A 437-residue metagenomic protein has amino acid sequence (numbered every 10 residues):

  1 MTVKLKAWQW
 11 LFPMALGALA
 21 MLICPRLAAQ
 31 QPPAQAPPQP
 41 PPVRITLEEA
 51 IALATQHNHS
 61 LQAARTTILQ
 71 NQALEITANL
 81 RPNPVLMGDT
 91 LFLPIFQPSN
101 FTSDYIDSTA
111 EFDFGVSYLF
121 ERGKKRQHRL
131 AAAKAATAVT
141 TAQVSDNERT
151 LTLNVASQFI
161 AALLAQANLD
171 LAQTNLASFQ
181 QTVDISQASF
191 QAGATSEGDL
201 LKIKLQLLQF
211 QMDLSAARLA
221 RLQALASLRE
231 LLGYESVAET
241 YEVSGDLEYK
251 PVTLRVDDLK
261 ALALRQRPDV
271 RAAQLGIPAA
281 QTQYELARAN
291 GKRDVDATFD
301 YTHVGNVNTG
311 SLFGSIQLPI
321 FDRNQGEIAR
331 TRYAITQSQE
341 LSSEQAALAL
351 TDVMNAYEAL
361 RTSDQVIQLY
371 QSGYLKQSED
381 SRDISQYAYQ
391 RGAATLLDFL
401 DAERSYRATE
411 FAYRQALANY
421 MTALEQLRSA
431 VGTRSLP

Functional and structural regions predicted by a protein language model:
T2-A7, D146-L262, A359, S363: Periplasmic alpha-helical coiled-coil/stalk elements that build and connect Gram-negative outer-membrane
T2-L16, L27, Q39, A412-P437: Acidic, low-complexity, intrinsically disordered peripheral segments
L22-P33: Signal peptide processing junction and immediate N-terminal pro/mature segment of secreted/exported proteins
A36-V43, I76, M87-R122, R129 (+3 more regions): Small/polar, glycine/serine/threonine/aspartate-rich low-complexity segments that form flexible
I51-T55, S117, T195, D199-L200 (+5 more regions): Amphipathic alpha-helical coiled-coil scaffold segments and their short linker/junction regions
Q56-Q97: N-terminal, post-signal-peptide region of Sec/Tat-exported proteins
A63-A78, N147, L151-A172, Q181-V183 (+6 more regions): Amphipathic alpha-helical coiled-coil segments
A217, P268, S338, A416: Metallo-beta-lactamase
